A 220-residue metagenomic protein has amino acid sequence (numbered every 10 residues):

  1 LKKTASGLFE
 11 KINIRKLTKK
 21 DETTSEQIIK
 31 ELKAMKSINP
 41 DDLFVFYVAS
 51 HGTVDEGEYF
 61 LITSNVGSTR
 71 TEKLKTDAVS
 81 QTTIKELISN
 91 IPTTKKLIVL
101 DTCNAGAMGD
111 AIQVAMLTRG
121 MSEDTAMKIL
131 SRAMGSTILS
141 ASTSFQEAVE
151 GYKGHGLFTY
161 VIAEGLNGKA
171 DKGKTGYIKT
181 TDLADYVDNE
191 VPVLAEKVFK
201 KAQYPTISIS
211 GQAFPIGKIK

Functional and structural regions predicted by a protein language model:
L1-K220: Cysteine endopeptidase catalytic domains of the caspase/legumain-like
